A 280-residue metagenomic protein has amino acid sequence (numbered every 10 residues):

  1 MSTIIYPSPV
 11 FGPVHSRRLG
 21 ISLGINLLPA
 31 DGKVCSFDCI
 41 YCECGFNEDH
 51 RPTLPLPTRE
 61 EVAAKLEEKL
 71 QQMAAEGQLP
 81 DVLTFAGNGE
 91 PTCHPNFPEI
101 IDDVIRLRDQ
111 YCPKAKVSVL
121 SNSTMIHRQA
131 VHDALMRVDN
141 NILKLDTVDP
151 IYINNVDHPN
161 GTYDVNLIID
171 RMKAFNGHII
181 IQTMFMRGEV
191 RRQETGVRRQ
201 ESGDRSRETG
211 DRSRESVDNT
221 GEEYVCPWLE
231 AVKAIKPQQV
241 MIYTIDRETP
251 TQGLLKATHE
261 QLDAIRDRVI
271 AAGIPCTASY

Functional and structural regions predicted by a protein language model:
S2-L27: Short, charged low-complexity linear segments at domain edges
R18-E61: Canonical Radical SAM [4Fe-4S] cluster-binding loop centered on the CxxxCxxC motif and its immediate flanking residues
F46-V82, N96-E99: Conserved alpha-helical substructure of the radical SAM core
R59, I101, V225, T258 (+1 more regions): Amphipathic alpha-helical segments in well-structured domains
L70-M73, R108, V269: Conserved hydrophobic residues forming the short capping helix/wall of the S-adenosyl-L-methionine
L83-N88: Short glycine-rich or small-residue beta-strand-to-loop segments that form or flank ligand, phosphate, metal/Fe-S
C93-G196, G203-Y243, E248-L255: Conserved AdoMet/S-adenosylmethionine-binding subsite of the radical SAM
T258-Y280: Binuclear metal-ion centers of metallo-dependent hydrolases, dominated by the metallo-beta-lactamase
